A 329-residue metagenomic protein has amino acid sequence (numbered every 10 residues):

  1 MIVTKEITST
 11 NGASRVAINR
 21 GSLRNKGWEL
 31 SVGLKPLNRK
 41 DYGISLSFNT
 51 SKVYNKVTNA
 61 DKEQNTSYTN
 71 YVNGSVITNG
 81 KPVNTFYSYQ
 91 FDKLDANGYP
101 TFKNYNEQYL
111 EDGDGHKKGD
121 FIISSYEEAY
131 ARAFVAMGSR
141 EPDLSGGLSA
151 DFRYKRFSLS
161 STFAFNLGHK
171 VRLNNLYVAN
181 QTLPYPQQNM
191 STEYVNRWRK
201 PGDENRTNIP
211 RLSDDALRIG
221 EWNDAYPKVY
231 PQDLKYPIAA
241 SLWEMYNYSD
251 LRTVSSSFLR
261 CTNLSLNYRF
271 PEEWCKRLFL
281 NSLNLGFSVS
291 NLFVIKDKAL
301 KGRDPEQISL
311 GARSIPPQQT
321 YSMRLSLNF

Functional and structural regions predicted by a protein language model:
M1-G12, S51, N55: Membrane-embedded beta-barrel scaffold of Gram-negative outer-membrane proteins
M1-V3, L159-S161, K170-R172, W274-F279 (+1 more regions): Extended hydrophobic-aromatic, low-complexity segments
N11-A17, S31-K35, V72-N73, E128-A136 (+2 more regions): Extracytoplasmic loops and strand-loop junctions of Gram-negative outer membrane beta-barrel proteins
I18-G21, W28, L37-R140, V171 (+1 more regions): Conserved small-residue
R20-K26, V83, G138-D143, L251-R260 (+1 more regions): Short sequence motifs at beta-strands and strand-loop junctions characteristic of Gram-negative outer-membrane
N25, K35-D41, V53, Y154-F157 (+4 more regions): Outer-membrane beta-barrel channels and translocator barrels
W28-P36, I44-K52, G146-F152, F157-F165 (+3 more regions): Membrane-embedded beta-strands that build the outer-membrane beta-barrel scaffold
K56, E63, D215-F329: Membrane-interface anchoring segments and C-terminal beta-barrel signals
